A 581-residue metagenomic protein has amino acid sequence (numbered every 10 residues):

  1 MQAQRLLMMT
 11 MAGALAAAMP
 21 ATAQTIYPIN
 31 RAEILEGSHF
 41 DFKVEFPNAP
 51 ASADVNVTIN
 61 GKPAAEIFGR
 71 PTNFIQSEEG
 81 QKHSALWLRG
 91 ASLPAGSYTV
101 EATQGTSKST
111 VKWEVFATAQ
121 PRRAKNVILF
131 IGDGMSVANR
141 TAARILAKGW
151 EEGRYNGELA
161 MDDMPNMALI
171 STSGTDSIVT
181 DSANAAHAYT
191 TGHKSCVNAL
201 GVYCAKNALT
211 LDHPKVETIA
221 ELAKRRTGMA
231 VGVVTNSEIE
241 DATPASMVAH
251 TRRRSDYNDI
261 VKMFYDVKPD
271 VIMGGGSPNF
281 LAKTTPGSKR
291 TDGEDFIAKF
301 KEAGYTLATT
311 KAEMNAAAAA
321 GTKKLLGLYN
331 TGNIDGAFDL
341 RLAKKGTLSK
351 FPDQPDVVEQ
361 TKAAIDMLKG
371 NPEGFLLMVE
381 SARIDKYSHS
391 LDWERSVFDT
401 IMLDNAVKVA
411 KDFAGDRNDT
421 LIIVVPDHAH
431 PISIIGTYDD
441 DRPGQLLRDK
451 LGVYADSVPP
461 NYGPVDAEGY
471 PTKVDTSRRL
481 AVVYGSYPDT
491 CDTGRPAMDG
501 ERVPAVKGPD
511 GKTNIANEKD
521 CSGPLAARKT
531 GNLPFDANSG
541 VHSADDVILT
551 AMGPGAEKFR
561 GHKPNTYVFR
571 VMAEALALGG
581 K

Functional and structural regions predicted by a protein language model:
M1-T22: Gram-negative bacterial Sec-dependent N-terminal signal peptides
A23-S38: Short, compositionally biased P/S/T/A/G/V-rich stretches that sit at domain boundaries
F40-A49: Aromatic/hydrophobic beta-strand junction motif of beta-rich domains
F42, R70-N73, A85, M135-H187 (+1 more regions): A post-motif C-terminal structural segment
N60-Q81: Solvent-exposed serine/threonine-rich low-complexity stretches and specific carbohydrate-binding patches
Q76-P94, W113-A117: Short, hydrophobic beta-strand segments
A95-G105: Short, aromatic- and glycine-rich surface loops/edge beta-strands on solvent-exposed regions
H193-M263, K268-P269, G276: Extracytoplasmic mature domains of secreted/periplasmic and thylakoid-lumen proteins
